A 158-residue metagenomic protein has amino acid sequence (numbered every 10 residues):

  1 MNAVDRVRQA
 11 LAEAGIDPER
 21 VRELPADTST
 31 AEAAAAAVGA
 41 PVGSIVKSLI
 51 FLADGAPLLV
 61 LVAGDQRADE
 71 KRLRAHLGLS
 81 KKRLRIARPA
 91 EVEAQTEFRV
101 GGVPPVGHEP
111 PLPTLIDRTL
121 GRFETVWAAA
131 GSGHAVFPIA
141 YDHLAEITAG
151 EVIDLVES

Functional and structural regions predicted by a protein language model:
M1-S158: Extended, low-hydrophobicity, polar/charged segments
